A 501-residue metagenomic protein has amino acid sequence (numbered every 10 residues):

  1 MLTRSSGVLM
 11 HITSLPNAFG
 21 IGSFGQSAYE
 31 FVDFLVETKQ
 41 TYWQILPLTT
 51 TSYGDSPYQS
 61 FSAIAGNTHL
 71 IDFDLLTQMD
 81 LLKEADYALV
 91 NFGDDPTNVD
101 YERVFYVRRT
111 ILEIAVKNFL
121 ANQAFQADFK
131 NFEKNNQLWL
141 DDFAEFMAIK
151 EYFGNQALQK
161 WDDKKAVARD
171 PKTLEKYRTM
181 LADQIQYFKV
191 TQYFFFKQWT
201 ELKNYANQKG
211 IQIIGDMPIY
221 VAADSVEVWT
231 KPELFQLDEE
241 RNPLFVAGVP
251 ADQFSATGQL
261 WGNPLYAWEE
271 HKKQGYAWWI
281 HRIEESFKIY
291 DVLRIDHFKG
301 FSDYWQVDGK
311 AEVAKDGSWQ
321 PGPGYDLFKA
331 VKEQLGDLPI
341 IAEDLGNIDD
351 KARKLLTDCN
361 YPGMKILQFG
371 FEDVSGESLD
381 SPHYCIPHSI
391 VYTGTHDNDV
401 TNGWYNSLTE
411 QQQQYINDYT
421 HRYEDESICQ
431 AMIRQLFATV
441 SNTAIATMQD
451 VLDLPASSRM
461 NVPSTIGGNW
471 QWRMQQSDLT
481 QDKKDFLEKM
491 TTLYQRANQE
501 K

Functional and structural regions predicted by a protein language model:
M1-R4, L9-E37, T191: Asp/Glu-centered strand-loop micro-motifs enriched in Gly/Pro and often flanked by an aromatic residue
L2, H11, N17, D55-Q192 (+4 more regions): Alpha-amylase-like alpha-glycosidases and glucanotransferases acting on alpha-linked glucans and related
Q26-T51, I289-Y290: Catalytic domains of carbohydrate-active enzymes, especially glycoside hydrolases
V36, W199-N207, K332, L356-T357: Surface-exposed amphipathic alpha-helices with a cationic face
E37, K165-A168, T173, W472 (+2 more regions): Domain-scale activation on soluble regions of proteins
L46, Q212-I214, P218, V292 (+1 more regions): Outer-envelope exported proteins of Gram-negative bacteria
F188-V221: Conserved, well-ordered alpha-helix/loop/beta-strand core segments that scaffold catalytic motifs
